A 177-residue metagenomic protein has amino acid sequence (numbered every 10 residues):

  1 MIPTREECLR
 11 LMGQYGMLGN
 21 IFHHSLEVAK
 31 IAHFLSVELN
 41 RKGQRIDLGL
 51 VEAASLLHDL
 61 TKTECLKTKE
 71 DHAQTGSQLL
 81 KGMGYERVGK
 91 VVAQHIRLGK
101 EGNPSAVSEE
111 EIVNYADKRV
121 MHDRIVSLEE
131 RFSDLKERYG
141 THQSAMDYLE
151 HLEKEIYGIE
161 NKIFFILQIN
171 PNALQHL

Functional and structural regions predicted by a protein language model:
R5-S25, D59-C65: Active-site flanking loop/helix segments enriched in acidic
E7-C8, N103, E129, D147 (+2 more regions): Active-site helical microenvironments for divalent-metal-assisted chemistry
L11, L35-E38, L79, I159 (+1 more regions): Residues within well-ordered alpha helices
M17, R41-H142: Divalent metal-dependent catalytic cores for phosphoryl transfer on phosphate-bearing substrates
K30, F34: Conserved binding/catalytic microenvironments
S144-L177: Charged phosphate-binding loop/patch that engages nucleotide di/tri-phosphates or the phosphate backbone of nucleic
